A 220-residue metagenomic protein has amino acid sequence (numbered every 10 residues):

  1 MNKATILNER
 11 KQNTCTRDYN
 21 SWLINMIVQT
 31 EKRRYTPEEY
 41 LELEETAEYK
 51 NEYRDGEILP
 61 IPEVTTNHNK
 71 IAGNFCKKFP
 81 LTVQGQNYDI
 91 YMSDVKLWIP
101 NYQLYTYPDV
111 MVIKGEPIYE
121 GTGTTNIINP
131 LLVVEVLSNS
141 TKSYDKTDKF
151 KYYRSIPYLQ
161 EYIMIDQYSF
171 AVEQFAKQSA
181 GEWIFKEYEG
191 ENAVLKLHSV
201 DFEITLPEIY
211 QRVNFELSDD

Functional and structural regions predicted by a protein language model:
N2-D220: Gly/Pro/Ser/Thr-rich low-complexity, intrinsically disordered segments predominantly at protein N-termini
